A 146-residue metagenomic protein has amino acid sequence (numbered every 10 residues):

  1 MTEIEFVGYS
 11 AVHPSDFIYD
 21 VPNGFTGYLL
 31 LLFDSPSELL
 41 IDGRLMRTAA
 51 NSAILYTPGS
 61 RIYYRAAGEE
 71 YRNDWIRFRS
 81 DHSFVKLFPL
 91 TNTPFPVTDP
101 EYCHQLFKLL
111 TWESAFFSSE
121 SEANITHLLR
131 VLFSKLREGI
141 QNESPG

Functional and structural regions predicted by a protein language model:
T2-N92: N-terminal regulatory/effector-sensing and dimerization cores that precede helix-turn-helix DNA-binding domains
Y28, N51, R72, V97 (+2 more regions): Short, surface-exposed, charged/polar-biased interaction segments
I76, D81, P100-G146: An amphipathic alpha-helical interaction segment
T91-D99: A short, structured beta-strand-centered segment in the mid-to-C-terminal lobe of catalytic cores from group-transfer
